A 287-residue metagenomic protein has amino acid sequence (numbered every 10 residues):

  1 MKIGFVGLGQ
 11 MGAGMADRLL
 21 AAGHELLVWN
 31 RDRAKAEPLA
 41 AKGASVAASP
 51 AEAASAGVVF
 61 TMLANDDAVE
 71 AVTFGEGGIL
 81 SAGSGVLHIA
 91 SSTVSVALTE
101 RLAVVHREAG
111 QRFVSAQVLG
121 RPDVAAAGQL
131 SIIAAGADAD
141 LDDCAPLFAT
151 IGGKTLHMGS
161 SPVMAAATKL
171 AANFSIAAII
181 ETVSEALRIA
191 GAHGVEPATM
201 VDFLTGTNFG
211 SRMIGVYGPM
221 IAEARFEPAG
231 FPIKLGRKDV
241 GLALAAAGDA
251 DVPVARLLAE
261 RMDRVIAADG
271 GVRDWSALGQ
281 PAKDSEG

Functional and structural regions predicted by a protein language model:
M1-M62, V86, P122: NAD(P)+-binding Rossmann beta1-loop-alpha1 motif at the extreme N-terminus of oxidoreductases
M15-A16, K35, L102, L147 (+1 more regions): Hydrophobic residues within alpha-helices that form the first helical element adjacent to the glycine-rich loop
L26, V46, F113-V114, T155 (+1 more regions): Hydrophobic beta-strand scaffold residues
P50-R112: Rossmann-fold NAD(P) dinucleotide-binding segment
T93-F174: Rossmann-fold dinucleotide-binding core
M164-S285: Helical "substrate-binding/catalytic lid" subdomain of Rossmann-like NAD(P)-dependent dehydrogenases/reductases
